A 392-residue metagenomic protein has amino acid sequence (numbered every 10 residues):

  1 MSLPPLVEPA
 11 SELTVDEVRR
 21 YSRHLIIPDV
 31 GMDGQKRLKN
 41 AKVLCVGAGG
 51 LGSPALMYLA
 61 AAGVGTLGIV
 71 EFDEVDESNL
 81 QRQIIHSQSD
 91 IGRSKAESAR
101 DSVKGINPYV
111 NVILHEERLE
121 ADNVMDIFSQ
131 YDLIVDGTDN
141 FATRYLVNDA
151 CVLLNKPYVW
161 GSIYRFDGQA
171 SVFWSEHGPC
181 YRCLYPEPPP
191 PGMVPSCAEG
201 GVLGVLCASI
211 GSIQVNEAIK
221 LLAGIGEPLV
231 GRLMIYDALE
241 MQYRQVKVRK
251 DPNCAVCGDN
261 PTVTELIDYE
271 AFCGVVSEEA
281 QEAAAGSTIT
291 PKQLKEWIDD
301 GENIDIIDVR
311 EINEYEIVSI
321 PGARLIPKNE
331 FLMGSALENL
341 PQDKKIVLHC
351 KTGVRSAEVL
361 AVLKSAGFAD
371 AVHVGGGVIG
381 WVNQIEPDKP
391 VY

Functional and structural regions predicted by a protein language model:
M1-L44, E77-S78, L266-D268, F272-E282: N-terminal charged helix/coil linker that caps or initiates catalytic domains
S2-L6, N107-A121, M125-I213, A223 (+2 more regions): E1/E1-like adenylate-forming module used to activate ubiquitin-like modifiers and sulfur-carrier proteins
L3-P5, D101, A238-P252, V256-I304 (+2 more regions): Rhodanese-like catalytic fold shared by cysteine-dependent sulfurtransferases and DSP/PTP-type phosphatases
P4-E12, I69-N107: Glycine-rich phosphate-binding loop and adjoining beta1-alpha1-beta2 segment of Rossmann-like nucleotide-binding folds
L38, I127-D132, L340-P341: A short, aliphatic-rich alpha-helical micro-motif
V46-G47, V70, H349: Conserved N-terminal Rossmann-fold NAD(P)-binding element of oxidoreductases
L51-G52, R355: Hydrophobic/small residue at the entry helix of a nucleotide-binding pocket
S212-V230: Oxidoreductase and adenylate-handling cofactor-binding alpha/beta cores
